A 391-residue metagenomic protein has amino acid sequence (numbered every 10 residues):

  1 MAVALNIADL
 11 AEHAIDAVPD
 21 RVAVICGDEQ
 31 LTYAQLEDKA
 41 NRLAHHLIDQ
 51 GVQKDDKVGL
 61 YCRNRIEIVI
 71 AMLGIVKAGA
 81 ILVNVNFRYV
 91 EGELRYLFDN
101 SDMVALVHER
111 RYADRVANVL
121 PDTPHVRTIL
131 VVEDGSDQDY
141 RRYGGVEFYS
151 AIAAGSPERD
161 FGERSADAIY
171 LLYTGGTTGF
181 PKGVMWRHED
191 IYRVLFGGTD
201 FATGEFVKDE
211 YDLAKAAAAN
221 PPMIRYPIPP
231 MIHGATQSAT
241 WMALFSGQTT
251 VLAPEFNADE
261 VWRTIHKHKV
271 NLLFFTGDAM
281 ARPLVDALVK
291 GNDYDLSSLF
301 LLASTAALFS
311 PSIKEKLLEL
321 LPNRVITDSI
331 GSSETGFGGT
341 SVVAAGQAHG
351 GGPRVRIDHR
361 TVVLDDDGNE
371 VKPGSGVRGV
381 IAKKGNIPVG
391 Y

Functional and structural regions predicted by a protein language model:
M1-L5, D137-A168: Flexible, low-complexity linker/hinge segments
V3, E12, D20-R65, V69-L73 (+1 more regions): Conserved AMP-binding/adenylate-forming core of the ANL superfamily
P19, G155-Y173, F180, K215-I224: Conserved pre-ATP/AMP-binding loop-to-beta segment of ANL
T32-A34, I169-E205: Conserved AMP-binding A3 loop
L36, Q248, H266, V289 (+1 more regions): Conserved AMP-binding/adenylate-forming
D49-Q50, K77-S150: Structural core segment of the AMP-binding/adenylate-forming
R63, H108-A117, G135, P229 (+3 more regions): Adenylate-forming
Y192-I228, I232-L272, A287: Conserved AMP-binding/adenylation subdomain of ANL enzymes
